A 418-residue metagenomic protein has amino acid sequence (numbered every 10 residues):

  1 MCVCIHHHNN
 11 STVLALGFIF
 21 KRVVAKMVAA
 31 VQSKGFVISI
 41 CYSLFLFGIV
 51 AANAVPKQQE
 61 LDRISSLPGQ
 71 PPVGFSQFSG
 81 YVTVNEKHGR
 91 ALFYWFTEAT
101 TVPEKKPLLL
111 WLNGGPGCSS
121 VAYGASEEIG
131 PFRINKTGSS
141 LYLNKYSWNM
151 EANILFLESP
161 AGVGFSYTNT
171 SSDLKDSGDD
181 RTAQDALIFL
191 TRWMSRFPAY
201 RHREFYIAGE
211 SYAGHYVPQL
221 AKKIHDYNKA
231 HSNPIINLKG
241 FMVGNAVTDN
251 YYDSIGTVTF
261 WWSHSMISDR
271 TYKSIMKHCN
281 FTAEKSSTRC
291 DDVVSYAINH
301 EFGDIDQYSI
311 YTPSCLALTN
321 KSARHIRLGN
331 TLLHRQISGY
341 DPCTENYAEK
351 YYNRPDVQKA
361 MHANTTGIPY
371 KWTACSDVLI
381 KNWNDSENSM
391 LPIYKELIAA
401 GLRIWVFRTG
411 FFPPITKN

Functional and structural regions predicted by a protein language model:
C2-C4, N10, G17-N418: Terminal and linker regions of secretory-pathway proteins
